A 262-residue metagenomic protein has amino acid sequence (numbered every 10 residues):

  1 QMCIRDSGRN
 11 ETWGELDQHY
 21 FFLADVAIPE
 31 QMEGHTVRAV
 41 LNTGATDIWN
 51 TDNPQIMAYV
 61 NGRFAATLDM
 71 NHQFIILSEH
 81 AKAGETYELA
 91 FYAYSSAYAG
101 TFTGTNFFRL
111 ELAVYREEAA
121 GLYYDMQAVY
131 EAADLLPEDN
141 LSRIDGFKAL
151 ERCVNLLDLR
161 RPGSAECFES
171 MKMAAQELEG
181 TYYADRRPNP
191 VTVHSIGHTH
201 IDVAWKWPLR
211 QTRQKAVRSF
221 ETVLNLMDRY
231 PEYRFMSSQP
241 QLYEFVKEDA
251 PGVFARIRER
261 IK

Functional and structural regions predicted by a protein language model:
M2-I4: Short, small-residue-biased leader/transition segments that mark boundaries at the very start of proteins
T12-E30: Short beta-strands within extracellular/lumenal beta-sheet-rich domains
H19-D25, T36-R38, T86-E88, T192: Intrinsic-disorder/low-complexity, polar/charged segments enriched in Ser/Thr/Lys/Arg/Asp/Glu/Gln
V26, E33-N50: A short beta-strand element within beta-rich, extracytoplasmic domains of secreted/secretory-pathway proteins
N42, N50-N106: Beta-strand-rich ligand-recognition modules
Y94-S96, H200, S238-L242: Active-site beta-loop-alpha junctions enriched in small/polar residues
T105-R210, Y233: An acidic-aromatic substrate-binding cleft motif
R213-K262: Carboxylate/His-rich catalytic cores and anion/metal-binding grooves
